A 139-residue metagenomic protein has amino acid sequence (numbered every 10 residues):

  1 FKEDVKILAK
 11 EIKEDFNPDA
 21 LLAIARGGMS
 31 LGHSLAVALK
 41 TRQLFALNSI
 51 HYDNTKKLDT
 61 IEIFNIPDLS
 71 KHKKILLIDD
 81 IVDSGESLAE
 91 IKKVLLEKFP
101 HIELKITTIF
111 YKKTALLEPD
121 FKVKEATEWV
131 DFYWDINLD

Functional and structural regions predicted by a protein language model:
F1-D139: PRPP-associated nucleotide enzymes
